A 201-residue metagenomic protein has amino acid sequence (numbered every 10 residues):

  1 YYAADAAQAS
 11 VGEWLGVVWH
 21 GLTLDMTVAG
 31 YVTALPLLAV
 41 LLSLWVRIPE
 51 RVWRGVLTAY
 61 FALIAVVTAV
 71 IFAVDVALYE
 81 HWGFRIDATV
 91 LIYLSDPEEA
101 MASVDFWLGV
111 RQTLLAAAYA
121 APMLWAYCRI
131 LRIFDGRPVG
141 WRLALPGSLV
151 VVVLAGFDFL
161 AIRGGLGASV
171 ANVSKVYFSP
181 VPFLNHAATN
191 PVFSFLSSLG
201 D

Functional and structural regions predicted by a protein language model:
Y1-G200: Transmembrane and membrane-interface helices of multi-pass, inner-membrane envelope-modifying transferases
